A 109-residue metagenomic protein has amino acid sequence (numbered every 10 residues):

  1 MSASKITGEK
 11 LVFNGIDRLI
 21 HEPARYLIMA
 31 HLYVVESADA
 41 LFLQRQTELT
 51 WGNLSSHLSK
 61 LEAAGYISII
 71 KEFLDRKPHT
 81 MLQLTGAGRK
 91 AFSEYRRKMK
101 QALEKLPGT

Functional and structural regions predicted by a protein language model:
S2-F13, H31, R89-T109: Amphipathic alpha-helical dimerization/coiled-coil segments that flank or bridge DNA-binding/regulatory modules
L11-N53, L74-D75, H79-Q83: N-terminal helix-turn-helix DNA-binding core of bacterial DNA-binding proteins
H57: Residues within the DNA-recognition helix of helix-turn-helix
K60: Alpha-helical DNA-recognition elements
G65: Glycine-centered, phosphate/nucleic-acid-interacting loop/turn motifs that mediate DNA/RNA or nucleotide
I69: Short beta-strand "wing" residues that participate in macromolecule-binding interfaces
L84-G88: Accessory beta->alpha helical hairpin/"wing" motif in late/C-terminal subdomains of nucleic-acid enzymes
